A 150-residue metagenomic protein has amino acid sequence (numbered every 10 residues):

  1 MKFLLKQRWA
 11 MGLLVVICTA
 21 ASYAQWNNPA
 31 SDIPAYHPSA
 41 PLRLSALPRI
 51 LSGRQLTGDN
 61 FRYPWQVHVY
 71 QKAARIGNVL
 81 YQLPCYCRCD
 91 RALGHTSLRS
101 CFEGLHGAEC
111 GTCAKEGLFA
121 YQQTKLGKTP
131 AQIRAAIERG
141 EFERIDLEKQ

Functional and structural regions predicted by a protein language model:
M1-A74, Y121-Q150: Secretory/periplasmic and organellar redox-cofactor proteins
V67-N78, R88-C89, S97-C101: Short, intrinsically disordered, charge-biased short linear motifs at domain edges
I76-L83, R144: Short secondary-structure junctions and interdomain/linker hinges
L83-A120: Short, thiol/selenol-centered motifs that function as redox-active sites or metal-ligating centers
